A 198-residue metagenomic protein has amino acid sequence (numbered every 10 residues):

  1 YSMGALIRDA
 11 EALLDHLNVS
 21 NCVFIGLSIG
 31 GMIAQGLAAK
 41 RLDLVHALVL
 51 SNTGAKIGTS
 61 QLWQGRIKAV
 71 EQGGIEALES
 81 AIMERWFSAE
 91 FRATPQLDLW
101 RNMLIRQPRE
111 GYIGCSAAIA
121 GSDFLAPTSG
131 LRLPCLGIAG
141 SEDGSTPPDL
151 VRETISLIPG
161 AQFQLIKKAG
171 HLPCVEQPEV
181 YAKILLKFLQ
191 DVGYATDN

Functional and structural regions predicted by a protein language model:
Y1-I25, K183: Active-site loop/oxyanion-hole signature of alpha/beta-hydrolase fold enzymes
L14-S20, L131, F188, V192: Glycine-rich phosphate-binding loop signature in dinucleotide/nucleotide-binding domains
F24-G26, S51, I138: Short beta-strand immediately N-terminal to the catalytic nucleophile in serine-hydrolase-like folds
M32-K40, L44-E79: Flexible "cap/lid" loop of the alpha/beta hydrolase fold
G58-Q61, Q72-G130: Conserved alpha/beta-hydrolase catalytic His-Asp/Glu region
L131, G137-A139, D143: Short beta-strand/loop motif that positions the catalytic acidic residue of the alpha/beta-hydrolase fold
L133, P147-S156: Short alpha-helix in the alpha/beta-hydrolase fold that links the catalytic acid
A161-N198: Catalytic active-site module of serine/aspartate enzymes centered on a nucleophile-bearing elbow/loop
